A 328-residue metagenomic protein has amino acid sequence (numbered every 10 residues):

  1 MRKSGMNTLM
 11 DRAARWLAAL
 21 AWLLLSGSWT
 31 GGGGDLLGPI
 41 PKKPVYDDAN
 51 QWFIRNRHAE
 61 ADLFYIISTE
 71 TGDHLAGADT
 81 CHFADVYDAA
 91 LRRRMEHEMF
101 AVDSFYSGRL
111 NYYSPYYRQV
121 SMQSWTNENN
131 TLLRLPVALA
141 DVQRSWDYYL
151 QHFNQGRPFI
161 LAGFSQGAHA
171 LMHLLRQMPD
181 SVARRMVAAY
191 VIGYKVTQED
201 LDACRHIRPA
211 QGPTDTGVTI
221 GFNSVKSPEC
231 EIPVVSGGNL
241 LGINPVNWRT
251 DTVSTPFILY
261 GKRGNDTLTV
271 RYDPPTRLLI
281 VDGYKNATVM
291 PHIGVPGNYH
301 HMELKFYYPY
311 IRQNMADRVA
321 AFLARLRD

Functional and structural regions predicted by a protein language model:
R12-W22: Sec-dependent signal peptide recognition, specifically the positively charged N-region followed immediately by
A21-G34: Bacterial Sec-dependent signal peptides at the C-terminal "C-region" and cleavage site
G33-R55: N-terminal module-boundary/linker segments of secreted carbohydrate-active enzymes
L63-I66, Y113-Y116, A188-V191, G221: Structural recognition of the beta-strand scaffold that forms the well-ordered cores of secreted hydrolase catalytic
I66-R157, A287-K305, P309-D328: Active-site catalytic motif of lipid deacylating hydrolases and related acyltransferases
D141-Q155, R176-A321, R325-R327: Surface cap/lid and interfacial helix-loop subdomains adjacent to catalytic sites that gate substrate access
G163-G167: Gly/Ala-rich beta-loop-alpha elbow adjacent to hydrolase catalytic centers
A170-L171: Hydrolases whose catalytic domains are alpha/beta-hydrolase-1, hotdog thioesterase, or metallo-beta-lactamase-like
